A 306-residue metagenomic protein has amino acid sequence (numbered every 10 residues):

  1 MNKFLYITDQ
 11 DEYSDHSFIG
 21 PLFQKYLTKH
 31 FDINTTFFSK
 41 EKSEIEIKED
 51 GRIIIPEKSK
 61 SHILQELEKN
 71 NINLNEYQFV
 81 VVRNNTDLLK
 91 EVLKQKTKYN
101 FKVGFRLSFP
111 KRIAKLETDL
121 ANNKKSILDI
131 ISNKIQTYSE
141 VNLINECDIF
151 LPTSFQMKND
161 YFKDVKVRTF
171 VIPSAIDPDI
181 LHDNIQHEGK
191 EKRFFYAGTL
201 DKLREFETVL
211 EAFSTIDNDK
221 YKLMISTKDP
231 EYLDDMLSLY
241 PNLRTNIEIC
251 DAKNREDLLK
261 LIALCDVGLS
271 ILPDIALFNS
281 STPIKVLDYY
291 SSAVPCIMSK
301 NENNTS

Functional and structural regions predicted by a protein language model:
M1-E44, N75, E211-D217, N301: N-terminal subdomain of nucleotide-sugar transferases
L5, L151, Q186-R204, V209-S214 (+1 more regions): Conserved donor-binding/catalytic core segment of Leloir-type glycosyltransferases
E12-S14, D201-R204, E256-L261, G268-Y290 (+1 more regions): Nucleotide-sugar-dependent
K40-K42, A197, K222-M236, D251: Glycosyltransferase donor-sugar binding loop
F79, K96-A121: Active-site proximal beta-strand in glycosyltransferases
K90, F105-K115, S126-F150: Membrane-proximal helix-turn-helix segments that form the acceptor-binding/catalytic region of lipid-linked
Q156, A175: Carbohydrate-associated surface elements
D234-V267: Nucleotide-activated donor-binding/catalytic signature segment of Leloir-type glycosyltransferases, i.e., the conserved
